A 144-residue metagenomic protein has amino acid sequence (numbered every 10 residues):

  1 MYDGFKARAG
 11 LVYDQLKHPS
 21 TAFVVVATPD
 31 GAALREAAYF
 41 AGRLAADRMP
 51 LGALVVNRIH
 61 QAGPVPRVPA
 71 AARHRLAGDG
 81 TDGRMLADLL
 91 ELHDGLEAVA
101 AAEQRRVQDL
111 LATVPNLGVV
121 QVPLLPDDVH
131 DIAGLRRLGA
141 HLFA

Functional and structural regions predicted by a protein language model:
M1-K6: Phosphate/pyrophosphate-binding betaalpha-module
R8-V24, T28-A144: C-terminal lobe/tail of nucleotide-utilizing enzymes
